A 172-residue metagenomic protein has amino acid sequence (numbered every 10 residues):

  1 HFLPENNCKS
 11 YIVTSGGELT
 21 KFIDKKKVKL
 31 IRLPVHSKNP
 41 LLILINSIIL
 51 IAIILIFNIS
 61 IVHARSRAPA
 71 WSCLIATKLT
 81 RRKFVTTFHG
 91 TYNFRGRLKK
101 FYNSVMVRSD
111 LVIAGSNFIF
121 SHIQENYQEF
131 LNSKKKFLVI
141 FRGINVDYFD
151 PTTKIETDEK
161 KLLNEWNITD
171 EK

Functional and structural regions predicted by a protein language model:
F2-L41, F130-K136: N-terminal strand-loop element at the rim of the active site of nucleotide-sugar-dependent glycosyltransferases
V13-S15, H63-A64, A114-G115, V139: Short beta-strand scaffold positions
E18-L19, A68-P69, F118-F120: Alpha-helix capping/helix-boundary segments
H36-I61, W71-L79, K100, S104 (+2 more regions): An amphipathic, basic-hydrophobic alpha-helix
L41-I48, K83-V85, G90-S109, S121 (+1 more regions): Nucleotide-sugar donor phosphate/pyrophosphate-binding loop at the beta->alpha transition of glycosyltransferases
A64-A70, F88: Short His-centered aromatic/hydrophobic patch
S109-V139, I144-F149: A short, active-site helix/loop in glycosyltransferases that binds the activated sugar's phosphate group
D150-I168: A short helix/loop element that forms part of the nucleotide-sugar donor recognition site in Leloir-type
